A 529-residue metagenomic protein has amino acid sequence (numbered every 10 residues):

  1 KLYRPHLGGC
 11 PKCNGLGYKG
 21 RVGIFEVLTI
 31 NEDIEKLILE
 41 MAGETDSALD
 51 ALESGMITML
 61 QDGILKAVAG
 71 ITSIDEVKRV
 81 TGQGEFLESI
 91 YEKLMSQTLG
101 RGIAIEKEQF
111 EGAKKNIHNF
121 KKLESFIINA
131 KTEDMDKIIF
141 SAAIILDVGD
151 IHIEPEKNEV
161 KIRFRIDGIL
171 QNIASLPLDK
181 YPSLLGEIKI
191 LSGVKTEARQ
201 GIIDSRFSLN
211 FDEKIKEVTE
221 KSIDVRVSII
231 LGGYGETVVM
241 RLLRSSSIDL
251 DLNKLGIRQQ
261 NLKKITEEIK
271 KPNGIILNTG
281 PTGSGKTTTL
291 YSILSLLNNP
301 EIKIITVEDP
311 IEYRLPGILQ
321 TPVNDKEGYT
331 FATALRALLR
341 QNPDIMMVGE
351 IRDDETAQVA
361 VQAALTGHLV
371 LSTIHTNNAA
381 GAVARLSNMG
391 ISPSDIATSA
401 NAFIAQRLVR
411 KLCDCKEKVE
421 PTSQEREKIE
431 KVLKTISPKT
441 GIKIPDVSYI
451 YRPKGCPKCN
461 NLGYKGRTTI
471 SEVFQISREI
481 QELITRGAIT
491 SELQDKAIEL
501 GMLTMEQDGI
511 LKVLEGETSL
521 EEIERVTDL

Functional and structural regions predicted by a protein language model:
K1-E32, T279, S284, N378-S477: Cys/His-rich Zn2+-binding cysteine-cluster or related metal-binding knuckle/ribbon modules and their
N14, E26-T29, I153-P155, F164-G168 (+12 more regions): Flexible glycine-/small-residue-rich
N14, I38-L39, L52, G82 (+18 more regions): Signal for well-folded cores of large energy- and translation-related assemblies
G17, G70, I151, I188 (+9 more regions): Residue-level signature of catalytic and energy-coupling elements of molecular machines, predominantly ATP/GTP-dependent
G20-Q61, R79-G84, N460, K465 (+3 more regions): Extended interfacial segments that mediate partner engagement and assembly in macromolecular machines
T58-S284, T289, I510-L529: N-terminal "pre-motor" subdomain/linker immediately upstream of P-loop NTPase catalytic cores
G149, D344, L503: Short acidic/polar active-site loop segments enriched in Thr and Asp
T266-I276, T287-R410: Switch/coupling sub-region of P-loop NTPases
